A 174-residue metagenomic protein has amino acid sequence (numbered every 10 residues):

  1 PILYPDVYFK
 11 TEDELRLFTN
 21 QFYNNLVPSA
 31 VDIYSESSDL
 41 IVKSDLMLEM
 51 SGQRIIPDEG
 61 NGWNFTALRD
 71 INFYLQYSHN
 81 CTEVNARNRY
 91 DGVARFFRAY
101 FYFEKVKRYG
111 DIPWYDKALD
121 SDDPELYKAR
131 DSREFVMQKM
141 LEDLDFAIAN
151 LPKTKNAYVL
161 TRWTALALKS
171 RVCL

Functional and structural regions predicted by a protein language model:
P1, V106-K117: Short, well-structured active-site flanking segments
P1-D32: Membrane-proximal, proline-rich intrinsically disordered regions
I2-Y4, L48-Q53, K117-P124: Short linear capping/connector segments at secondary-structure termini
R16, L26-P28, K43-Y109, E125-Q138 (+1 more regions): Conserved, well-structured interaction surfaces
A30-D45, P113, V159: Short, solvent-exposed turn/loop segments enriched in Gly/Ser/Thr/Pro and often Arg
R95, L166-V172: TPR/Sel1-like alpha-solenoid repeat signature
D111, Y158-A167: Aromatic-lined, polymer-binding surfaces characteristic of secreted/periplasmic polysaccharide-degrading enzymes
